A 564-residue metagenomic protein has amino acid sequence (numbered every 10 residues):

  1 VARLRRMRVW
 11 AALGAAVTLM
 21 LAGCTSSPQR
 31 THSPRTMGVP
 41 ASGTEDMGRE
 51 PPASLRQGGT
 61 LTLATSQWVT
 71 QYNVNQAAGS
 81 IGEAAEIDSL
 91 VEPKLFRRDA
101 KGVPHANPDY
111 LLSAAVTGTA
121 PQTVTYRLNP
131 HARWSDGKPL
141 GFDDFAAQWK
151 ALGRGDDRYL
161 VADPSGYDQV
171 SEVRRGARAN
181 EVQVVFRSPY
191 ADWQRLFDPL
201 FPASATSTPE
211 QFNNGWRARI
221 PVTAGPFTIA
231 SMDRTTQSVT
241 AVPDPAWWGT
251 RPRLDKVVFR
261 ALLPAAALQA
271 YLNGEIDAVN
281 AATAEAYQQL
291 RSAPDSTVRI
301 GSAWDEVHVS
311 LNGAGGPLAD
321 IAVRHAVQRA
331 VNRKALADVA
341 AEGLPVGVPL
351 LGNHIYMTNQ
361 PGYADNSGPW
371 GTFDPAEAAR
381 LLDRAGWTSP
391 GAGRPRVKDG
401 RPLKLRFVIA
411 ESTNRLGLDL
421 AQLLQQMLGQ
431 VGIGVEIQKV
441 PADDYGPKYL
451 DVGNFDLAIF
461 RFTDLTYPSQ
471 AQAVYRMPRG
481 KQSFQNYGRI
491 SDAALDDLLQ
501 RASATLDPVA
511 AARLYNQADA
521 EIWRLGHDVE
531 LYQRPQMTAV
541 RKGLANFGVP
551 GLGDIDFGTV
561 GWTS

Functional and structural regions predicted by a protein language model:
R49, Q430, G434-Y445, A473-R541 (+1 more regions): Extracytoplasmic/peripheral linker and loop segments enriched in polar/acidic and small residues with frequent Thr/Pro
R56, R127, V161-P209: Surface-exposed binding/hinge segments that line and control ligand-binding clefts or catalytic entry sites
G59-T119, K150, V222-T223: N-terminal lobe/hinge region of extracytoplasmic solute-binding protein
K101, F197-P252, K256, P375 (+1 more regions): Gly/Pro-rich hinge or "lid" segments in bacterial periplasmic/extracellular proteins
S113-R158, Q183, A270, P317-A319: Aromatic- and charge-enriched surface segment that lines or borders ligand/interaction sites
G215, P243-Q289, G434: Ligand-site clamp/hinge motif
A319-Q426: Append "and occasionally in soluble cytosolic enzymes with long acidic Gly/Pro-rich linkers
T538-S564: Long beta-strand-rich cores associated with HINT superfamily self-processing modules
